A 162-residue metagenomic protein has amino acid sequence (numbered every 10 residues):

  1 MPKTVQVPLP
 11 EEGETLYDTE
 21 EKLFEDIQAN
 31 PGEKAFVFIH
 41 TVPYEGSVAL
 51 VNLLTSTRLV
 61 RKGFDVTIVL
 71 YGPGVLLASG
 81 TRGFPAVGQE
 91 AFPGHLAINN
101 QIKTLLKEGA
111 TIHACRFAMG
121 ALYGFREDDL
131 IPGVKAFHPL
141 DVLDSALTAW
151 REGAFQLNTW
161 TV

Functional and structural regions predicted by a protein language model:
P2-P31: Positively charged, low-complexity intrinsically disordered leader regions
F36-L50: Short, glycine-rich nucleotide/cofactor-binding loops
V48-F64, I68: Histidine-anchored nucleotide/phosphate-binding helix
V60-R61, L106, W150: Anion (oxyanion) recognition and catalysis
V66-G72, I112-R116: Short internal beta-strands
G74-V87: N-terminal beta-loop-helix "entrance" segment that forms/cooperates in small-molecule cofactor or anionic ligand
A86-A121: A glycine-rich helix N-cap at a beta->alpha junction
L122, D129, K135-V162: Short terminal interaction segments
